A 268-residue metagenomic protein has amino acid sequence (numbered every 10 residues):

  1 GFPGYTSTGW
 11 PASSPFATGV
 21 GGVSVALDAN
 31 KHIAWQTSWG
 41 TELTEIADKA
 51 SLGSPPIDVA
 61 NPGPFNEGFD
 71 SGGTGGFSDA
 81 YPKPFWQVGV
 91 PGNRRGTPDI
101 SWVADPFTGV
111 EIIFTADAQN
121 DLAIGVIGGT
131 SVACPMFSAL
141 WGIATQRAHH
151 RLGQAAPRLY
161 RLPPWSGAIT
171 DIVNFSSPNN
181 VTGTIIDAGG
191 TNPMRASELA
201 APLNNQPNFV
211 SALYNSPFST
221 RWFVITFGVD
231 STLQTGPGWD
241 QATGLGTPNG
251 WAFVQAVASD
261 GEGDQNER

Functional and structural regions predicted by a protein language model:
G1-N266: Extracellular protease catalytic domains of secreted zymogens
